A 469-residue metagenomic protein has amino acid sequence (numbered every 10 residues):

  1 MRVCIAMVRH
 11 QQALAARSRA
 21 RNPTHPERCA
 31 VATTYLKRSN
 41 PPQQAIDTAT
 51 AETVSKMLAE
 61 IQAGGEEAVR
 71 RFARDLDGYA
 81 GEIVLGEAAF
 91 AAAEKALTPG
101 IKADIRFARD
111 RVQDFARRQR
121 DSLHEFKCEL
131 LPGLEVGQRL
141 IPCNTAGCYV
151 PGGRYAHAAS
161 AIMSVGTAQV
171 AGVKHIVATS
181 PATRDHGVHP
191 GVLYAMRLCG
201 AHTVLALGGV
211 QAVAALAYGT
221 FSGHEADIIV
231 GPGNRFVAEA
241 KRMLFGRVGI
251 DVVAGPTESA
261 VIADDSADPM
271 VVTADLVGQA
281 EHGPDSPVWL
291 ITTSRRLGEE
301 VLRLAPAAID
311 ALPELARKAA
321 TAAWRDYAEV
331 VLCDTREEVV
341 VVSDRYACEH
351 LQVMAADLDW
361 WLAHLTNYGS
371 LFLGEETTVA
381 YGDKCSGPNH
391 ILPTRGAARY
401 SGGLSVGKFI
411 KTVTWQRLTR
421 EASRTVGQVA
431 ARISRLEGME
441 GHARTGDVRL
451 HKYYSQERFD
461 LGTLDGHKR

Functional and structural regions predicted by a protein language model:
R9, R17, N22-N144: N-terminal Rossmann-like NAD(P)+-binding subdomain of aldehyde/semialdehyde dehydrogenases
T34-Y35, V204-G208, V330-T335: Short acidic-hydrophobic, aromatic-tinged amphipathic segments that line or gate anion-handling sites
E129-Y194: Conserved small-residue-rich beta-alpha loop and adjacent elements that most often cradle the phosphate/pyrophosphate
L198-P287: Conserved NAD(P)+-binding/catalytic subdomain of aldehyde/semialdehyde dehydrogenases
P232, V252-A263, Q279-V301, A322-V331 (+3 more regions): Short loop-to-beta-strand entry elements in the cores of soluble alpha/beta enzymes
G298-Y346: Oxyanion-binding "anion nests"
R336, D344-R469: C-terminal core of ALDH-fold dehydrogenases
